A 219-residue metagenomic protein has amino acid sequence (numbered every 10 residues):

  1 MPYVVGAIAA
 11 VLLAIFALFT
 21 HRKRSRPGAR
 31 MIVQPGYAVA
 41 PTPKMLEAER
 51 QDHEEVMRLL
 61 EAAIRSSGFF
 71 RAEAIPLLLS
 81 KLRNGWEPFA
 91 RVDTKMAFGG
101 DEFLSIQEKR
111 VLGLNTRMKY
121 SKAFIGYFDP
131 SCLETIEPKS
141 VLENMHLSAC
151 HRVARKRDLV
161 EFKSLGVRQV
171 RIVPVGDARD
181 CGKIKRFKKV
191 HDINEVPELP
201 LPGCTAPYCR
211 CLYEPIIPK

Functional and structural regions predicted by a protein language model:
M1-S25: N-terminal signal-anchor transmembrane alpha helix of single-pass membrane proteins, serving as the membrane-anchoring
L18-Y208, E214-K219: Domain-core detector
